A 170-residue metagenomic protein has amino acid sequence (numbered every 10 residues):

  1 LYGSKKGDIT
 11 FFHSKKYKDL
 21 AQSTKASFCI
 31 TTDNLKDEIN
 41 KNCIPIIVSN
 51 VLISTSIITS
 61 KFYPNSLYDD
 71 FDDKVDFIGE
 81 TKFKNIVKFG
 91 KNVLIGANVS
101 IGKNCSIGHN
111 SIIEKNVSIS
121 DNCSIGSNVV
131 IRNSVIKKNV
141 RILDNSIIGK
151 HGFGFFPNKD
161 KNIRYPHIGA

Functional and structural regions predicted by a protein language model:
L1-G79, N139, N145-S146, K150-R164: Terminal amphipathic alpha-helical/low-complexity segments used for targeting or macromolecular assembly
F11, V75-A170: Structural signal for interior beta-strand "rungs" in well-ordered beta-sheet cores of soluble enzyme domains
